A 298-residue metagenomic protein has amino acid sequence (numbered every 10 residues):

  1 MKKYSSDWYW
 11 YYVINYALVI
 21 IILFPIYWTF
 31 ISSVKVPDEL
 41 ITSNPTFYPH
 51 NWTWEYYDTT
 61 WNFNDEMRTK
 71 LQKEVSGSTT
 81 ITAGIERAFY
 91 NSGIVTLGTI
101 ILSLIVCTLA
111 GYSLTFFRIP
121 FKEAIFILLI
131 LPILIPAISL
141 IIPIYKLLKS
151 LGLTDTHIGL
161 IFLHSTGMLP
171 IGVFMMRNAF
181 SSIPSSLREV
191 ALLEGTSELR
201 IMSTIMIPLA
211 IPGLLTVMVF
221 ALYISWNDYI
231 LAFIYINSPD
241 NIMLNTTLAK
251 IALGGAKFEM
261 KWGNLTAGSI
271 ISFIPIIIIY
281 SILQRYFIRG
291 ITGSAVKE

Functional and structural regions predicted by a protein language model:
K2-E298: A structural signal for multi-pass alpha-helical bundles of membrane permease subunits that mediate small-molecule
